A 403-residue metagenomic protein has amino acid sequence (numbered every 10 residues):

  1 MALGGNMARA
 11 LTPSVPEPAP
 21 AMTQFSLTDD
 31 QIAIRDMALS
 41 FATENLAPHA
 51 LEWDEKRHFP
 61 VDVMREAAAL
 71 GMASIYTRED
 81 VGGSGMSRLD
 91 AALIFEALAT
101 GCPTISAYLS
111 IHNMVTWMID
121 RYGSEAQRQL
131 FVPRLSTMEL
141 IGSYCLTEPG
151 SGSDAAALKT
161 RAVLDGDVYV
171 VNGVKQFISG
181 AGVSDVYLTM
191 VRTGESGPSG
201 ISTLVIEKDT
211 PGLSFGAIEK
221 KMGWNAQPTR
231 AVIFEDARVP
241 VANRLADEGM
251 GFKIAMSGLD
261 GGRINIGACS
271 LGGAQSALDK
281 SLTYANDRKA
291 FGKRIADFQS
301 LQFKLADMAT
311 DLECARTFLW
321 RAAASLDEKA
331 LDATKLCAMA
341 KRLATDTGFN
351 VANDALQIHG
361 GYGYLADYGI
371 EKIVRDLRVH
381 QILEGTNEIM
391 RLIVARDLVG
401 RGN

Functional and structural regions predicted by a protein language model:
A2-G101, I105-S106, S110, Y122-Q127 (+5 more regions): Alpha-helical interface subdomain recognition
G71, F95-A99, V191, I206-P211 (+1 more regions): Short Ser/Thr-interspersed hydrophobic loop/turn segments at strand-loop and sheet-helix junctions that line or gate
M86-S87, D154-A156, G180-D185, P198-G200 (+1 more regions): Short glycine/proline-enriched turns and hinge-like loops at secondary-structure junctions
M138-L146: A short, Trp-centered hydrophobic/proline-enriched beta-strand micro-motif
S151-D154, Y169: Hydrophobic, small-residue-rich alpha-helical packing segments that form membrane-like cores
A157, D209-P240: Flexible, small-/acidic-enriched active-site or ligand-binding loops
D167-V168, N172-F215: A short core secondary-structure module
E235-I254: Long, acidic (Asp/Glu-rich), low-complexity accessory segments flanking structured domains
